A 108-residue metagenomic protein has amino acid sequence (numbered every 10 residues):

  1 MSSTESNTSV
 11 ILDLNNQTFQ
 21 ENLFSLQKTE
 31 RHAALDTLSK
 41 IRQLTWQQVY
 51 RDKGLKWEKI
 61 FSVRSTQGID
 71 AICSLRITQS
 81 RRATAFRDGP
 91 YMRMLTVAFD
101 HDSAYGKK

Functional and structural regions predicted by a protein language model:
M1-R81, R87-K108: Basic, Lys/Arg-enriched alpha-helical interface segments
